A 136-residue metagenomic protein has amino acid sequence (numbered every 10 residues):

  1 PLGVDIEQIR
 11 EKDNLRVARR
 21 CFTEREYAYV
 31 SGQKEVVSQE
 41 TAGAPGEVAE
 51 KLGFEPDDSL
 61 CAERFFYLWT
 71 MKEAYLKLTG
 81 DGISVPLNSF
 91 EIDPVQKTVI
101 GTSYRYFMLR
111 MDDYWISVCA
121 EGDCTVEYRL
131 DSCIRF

Functional and structural regions predicted by a protein language model:
P1-F136: Core catalytic alpha/beta fold that binds nucleotide/phospho-ligands
